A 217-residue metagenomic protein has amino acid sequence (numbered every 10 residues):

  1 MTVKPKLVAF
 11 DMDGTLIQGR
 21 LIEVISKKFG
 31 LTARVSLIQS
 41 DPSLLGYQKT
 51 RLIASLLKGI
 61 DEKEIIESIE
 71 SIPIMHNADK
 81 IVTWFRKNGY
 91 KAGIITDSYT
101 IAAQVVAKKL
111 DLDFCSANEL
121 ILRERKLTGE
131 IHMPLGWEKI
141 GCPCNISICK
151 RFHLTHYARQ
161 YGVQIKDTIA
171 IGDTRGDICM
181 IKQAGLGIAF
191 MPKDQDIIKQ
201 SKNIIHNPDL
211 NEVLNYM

Functional and structural regions predicted by a protein language model:
M1-E119, R123-E124: Alpha-helical substrate-recognition element adjacent to the catalytic core
I69-E70, M75-G93, S98-M217: C-terminal cap/substrate-recognition subdomain and adjoining C-terminal extension of metal-dependent phosphatase-like
